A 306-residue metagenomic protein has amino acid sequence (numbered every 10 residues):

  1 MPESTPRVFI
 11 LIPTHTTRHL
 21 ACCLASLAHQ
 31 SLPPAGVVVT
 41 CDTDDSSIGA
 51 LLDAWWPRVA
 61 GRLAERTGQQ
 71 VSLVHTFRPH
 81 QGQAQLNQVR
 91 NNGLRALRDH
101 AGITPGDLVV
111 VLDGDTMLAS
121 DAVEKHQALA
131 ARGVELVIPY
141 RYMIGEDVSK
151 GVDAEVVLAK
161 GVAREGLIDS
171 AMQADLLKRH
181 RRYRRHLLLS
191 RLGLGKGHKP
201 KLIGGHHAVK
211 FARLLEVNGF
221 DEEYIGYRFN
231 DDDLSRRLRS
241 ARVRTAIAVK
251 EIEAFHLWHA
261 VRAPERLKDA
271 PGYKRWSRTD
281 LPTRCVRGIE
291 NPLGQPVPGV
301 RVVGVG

Functional and structural regions predicted by a protein language model:
A25-P34: Short, acidic, metal-binding catalytic loop of nucleotide-sugar glycosyltransferases
P34-S46, T76-P79: Short beta-strand/loop segment that forms part of the nucleotide-sugar
H80-A101: Glycine-rich, basic loop-to-helix element that forms the pyrophosphate-binding segment of sugar-nucleotide handling
G102-M117: Short beta-strand-to-loop acidic/aromatic patch adjacent to the donor-nucleotide binding site
V123-M172: Conserved donor NDP-sugar-binding/catalytic core segment of glycosyltransferases
M172-H180, L189-V209: A recurrent flexible, glycine/aromatic-enriched loop bordering the glycosyltransferase active site that acts as
I225, A248-E265: Active-site donor/metal-binding and catalytic loop motifs of nucleotide-sugar-dependent glycosylation enzymes
G226-D233: Acidic donor-binding loop at a coil-to-helix junction in glycosyltransferase catalytic cores that engages
